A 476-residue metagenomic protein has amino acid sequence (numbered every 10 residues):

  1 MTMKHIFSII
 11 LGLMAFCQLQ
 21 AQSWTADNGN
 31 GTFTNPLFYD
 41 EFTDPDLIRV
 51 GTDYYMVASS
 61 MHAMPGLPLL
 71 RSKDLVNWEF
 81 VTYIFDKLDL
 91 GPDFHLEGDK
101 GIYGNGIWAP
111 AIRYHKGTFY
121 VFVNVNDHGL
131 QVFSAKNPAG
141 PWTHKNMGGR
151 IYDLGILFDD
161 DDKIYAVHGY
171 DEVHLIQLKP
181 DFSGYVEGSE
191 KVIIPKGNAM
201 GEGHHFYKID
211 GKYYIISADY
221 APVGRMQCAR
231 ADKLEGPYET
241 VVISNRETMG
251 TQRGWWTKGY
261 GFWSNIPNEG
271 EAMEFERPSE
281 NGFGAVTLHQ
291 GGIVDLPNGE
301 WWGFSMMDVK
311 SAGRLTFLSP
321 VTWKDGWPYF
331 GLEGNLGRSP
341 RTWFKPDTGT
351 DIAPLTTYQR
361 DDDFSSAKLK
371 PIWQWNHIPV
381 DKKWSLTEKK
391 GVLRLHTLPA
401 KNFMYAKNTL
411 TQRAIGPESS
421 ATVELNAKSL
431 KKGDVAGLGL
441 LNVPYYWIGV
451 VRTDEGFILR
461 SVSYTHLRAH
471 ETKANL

Functional and structural regions predicted by a protein language model:
W24-L37, W78-D86, D93-D99, V132-G149 (+3 more regions): Blade-edge beta-strand/turn elements of extracellular beta-propeller and related beta-sheet repeat scaffolds
I48-A63, L70, I102, I107-N126 (+7 more regions): Hydrophobic core segments of beta-strands in well-ordered, beta-rich domains
G66, G129-Q131, H174-Q177, V223-A229 (+1 more regions): Structural motif
P340-I372: Extracellular carbohydrate-recognition regions
P371-L393: Extracellular glycan-recognition surfaces and repeat-rich motifs
T387-F403, L459: Short carbohydrate-recognition loop motifs
K401-G456: Secretory/extracellular carbohydrate-interaction modules and structurally similar beta-sandwich "look-alikes"
T465-T472: Conserved small/polar residues in nucleotide/adenosyl-binding loops
